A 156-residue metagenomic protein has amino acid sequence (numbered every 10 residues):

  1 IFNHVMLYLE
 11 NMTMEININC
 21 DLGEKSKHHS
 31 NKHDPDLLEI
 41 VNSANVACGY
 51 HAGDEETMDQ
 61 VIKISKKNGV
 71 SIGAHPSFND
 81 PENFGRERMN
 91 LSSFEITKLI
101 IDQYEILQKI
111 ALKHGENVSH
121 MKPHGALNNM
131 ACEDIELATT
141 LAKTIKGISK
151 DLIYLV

Functional and structural regions predicted by a protein language model:
I16-C20, A44-V46, I72-P76, S119 (+2 more regions): Hydrophobic faces of well-ordered beta-strands that scaffold small-molecule active sites in alpha/beta enzyme cores
D21-K25, A47-H51, S77-N83, H124-N128: Active-site beta-loop-alpha junctions enriched in small/polar residues
S26-D59: A short alpha/beta connector and helix-capping loop motif
P35-E39, Q60-G73, L112: Acidic (Asp/Glu)-rich catalytic clusters
V46-H51, M130-A131, D151-V156: Catalytic beta/alpha-barrel core
P81-H114: Glycine/small-residue-rich loop that forms an oxyanion/phosphate-binding "nest" at active or ligand-binding sites
D134-T140: Charged helix-capping and loop-helix junction motifs
